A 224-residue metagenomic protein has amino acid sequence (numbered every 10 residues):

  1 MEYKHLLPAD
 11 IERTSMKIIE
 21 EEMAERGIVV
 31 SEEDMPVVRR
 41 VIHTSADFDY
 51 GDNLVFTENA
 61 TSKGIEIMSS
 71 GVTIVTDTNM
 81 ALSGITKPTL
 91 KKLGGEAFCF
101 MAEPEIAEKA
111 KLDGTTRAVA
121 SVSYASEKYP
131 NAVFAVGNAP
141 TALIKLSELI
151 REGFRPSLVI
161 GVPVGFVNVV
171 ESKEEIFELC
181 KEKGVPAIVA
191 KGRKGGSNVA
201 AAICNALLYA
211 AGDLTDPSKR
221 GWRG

Functional and structural regions predicted by a protein language model:
M1-V29: Charged, compositionally biased N-terminal leader segments and the immediate start of the first structured element
T14-E22, R40, K63-I67, G84 (+6 more regions): Alpha-helical scaffold segments in soluble metabolic enzymes
I18-V29, T44-F48, I67-G71, P88 (+5 more regions): Change "in soluble alpha/beta enzymes" to "in soluble alpha/beta proteins
V29-H43: N-terminal glycine-rich anion-binding loops that anchor highly charged ligand groups
T44-D52, A107-K109: Short, basic, glycine/proline-bearing loop/turn elements
D52-I67: A short, well-structured juxtamembrane/interface segment
T78-L149, P156-S157, P163-G165, V169 (+1 more regions): Conserved mixed alpha/beta catalytic, RNA-binding, or beta-rich assembly cores of soluble enzyme, regulatory
V167-G224: C-terminal functional extensions of proteins
